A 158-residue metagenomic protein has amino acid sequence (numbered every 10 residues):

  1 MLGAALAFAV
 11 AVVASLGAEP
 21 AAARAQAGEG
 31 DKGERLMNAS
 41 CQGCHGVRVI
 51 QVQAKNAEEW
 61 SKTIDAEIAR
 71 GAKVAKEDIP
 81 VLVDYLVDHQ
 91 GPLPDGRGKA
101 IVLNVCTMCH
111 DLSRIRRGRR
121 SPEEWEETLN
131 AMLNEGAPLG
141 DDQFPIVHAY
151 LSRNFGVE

Functional and structural regions predicted by a protein language model:
G3-G17: Bacterial N-terminal signal peptides
A18-L36, A66, K76-I101, E135-A137 (+2 more regions): Electrostatic cytochrome c docking/interface patches
K32, L36, E59-K62, V81 (+3 more regions): Extracytoplasmic/secreted proteins, especially bacterial periplasmic and envelope-associated proteins
N38-V47, L82, L103-S113, V147: The canonical Cys-X-X-Cys-His
R48-D78: N-terminal, post-signal-peptide region of Sec/Tat-exported proteins
Q51-A54, L93-P94, R116-R119: Short Cys/His-rich "knuckle" micro-motifs
S61-A72, E126-L139: Short microdomains enriched in Cys/His and/or Lys/Arg
V147-G156: Short, amphipathic C-terminal "tail helix"
